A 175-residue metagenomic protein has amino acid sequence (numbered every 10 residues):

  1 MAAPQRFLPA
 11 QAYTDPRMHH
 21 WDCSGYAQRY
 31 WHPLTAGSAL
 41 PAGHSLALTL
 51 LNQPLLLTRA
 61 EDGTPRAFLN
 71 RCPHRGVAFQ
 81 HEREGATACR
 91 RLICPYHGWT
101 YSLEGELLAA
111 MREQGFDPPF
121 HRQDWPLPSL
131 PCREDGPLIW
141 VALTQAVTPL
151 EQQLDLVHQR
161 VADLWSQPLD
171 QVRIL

Functional and structural regions predicted by a protein language model:
M1-T64, Y101-L175: Rieske [2Fe-2S] iron-sulfur-binding subdomain
A47-P95: Glycine-rich active-site/cofactor-binding loop and its immediate structural neighborhood
R71, G98, Q145: A short beta-strand motif that forms part of the nucleic acid-binding face of small beta-barrel RNA-binding folds
G76, T100-Y101: FAD-binding glycine-rich core of flavoenzymes that anchor FAD
C94-H97, C132: Hydrophobic alpha-helical packing residues
